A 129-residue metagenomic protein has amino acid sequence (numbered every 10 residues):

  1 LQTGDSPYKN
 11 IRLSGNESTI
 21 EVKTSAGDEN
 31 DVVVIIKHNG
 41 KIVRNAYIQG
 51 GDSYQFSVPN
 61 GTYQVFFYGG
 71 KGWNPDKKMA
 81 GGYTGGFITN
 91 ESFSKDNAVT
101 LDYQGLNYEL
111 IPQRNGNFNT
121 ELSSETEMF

Functional and structural regions predicted by a protein language model:
L1-N39, V43-R44, Y68-F129: Primarily secretory-pathway and cell-envelope proteins
R44-G50: Short, acidic Ser/Thr/Gly-rich low-complexity loop/linker segments typical of extracellular and cell-surface proteins
G51-F56: Short, surface-exposed beta-strand/beta-hairpin micro-motifs centered on an aromatic residue
G61-V65: A short tyrosine-centered beta-strand micro-motif
